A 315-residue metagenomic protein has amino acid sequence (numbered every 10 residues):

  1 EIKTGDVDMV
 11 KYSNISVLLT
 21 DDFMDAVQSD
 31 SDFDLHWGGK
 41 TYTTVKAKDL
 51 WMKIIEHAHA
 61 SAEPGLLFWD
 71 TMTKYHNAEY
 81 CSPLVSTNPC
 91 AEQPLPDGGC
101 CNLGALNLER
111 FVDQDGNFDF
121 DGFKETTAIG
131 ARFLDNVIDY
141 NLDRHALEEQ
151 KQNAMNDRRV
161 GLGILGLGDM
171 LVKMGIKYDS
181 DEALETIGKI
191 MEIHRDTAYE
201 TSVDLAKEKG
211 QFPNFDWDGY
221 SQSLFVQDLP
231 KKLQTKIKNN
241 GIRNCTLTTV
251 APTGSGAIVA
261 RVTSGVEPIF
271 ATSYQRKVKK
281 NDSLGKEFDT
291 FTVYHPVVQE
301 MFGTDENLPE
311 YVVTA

Functional and structural regions predicted by a protein language model:
E1-A315: Long, C-terminal-biased catalytic regions of enzyme "large/alpha" subunits
